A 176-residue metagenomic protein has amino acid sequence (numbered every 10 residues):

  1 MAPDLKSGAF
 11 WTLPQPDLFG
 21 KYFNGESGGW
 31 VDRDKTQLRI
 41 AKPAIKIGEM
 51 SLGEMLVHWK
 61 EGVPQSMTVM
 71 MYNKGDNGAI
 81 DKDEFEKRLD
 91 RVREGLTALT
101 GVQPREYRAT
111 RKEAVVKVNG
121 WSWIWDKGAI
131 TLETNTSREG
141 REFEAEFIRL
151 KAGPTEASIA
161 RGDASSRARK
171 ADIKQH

Functional and structural regions predicted by a protein language model:
M1-R39, M70-H176: Non-cytosolic coordination micro-motifs
K42-S66: Compositionally biased P/S/T/G-rich terminal and signal peptide-adjacent segments that lie outside catalytic cores
